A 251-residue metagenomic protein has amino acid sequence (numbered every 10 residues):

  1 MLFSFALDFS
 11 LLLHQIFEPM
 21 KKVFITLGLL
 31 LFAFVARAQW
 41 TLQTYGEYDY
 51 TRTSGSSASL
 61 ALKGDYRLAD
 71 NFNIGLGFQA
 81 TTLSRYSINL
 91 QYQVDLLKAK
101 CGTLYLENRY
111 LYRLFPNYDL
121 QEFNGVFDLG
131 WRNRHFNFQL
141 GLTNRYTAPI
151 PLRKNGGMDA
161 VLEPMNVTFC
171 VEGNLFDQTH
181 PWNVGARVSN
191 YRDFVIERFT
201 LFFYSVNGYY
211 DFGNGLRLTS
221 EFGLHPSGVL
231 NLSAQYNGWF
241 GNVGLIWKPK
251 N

Functional and structural regions predicted by a protein language model:
M1-W40: Bacterial Sec-dependent N-terminal signal peptides
A38-L83, K248-N251: Short glycine/proline- and aromatic-enriched beta-strand/turn motifs that initiate or cap beta-hairpins
W40-L42, L68-L76, L97-L106, R134-L140 (+3 more regions): Repeated loop/turn-to-beta-strand initiation elements of outer-membrane beta-barrel proteins
G46, L62-Y66, L90-V94, G125-N133 (+5 more regions): Residues on the lipid-exposed face of transmembrane beta-strands in outer-membrane beta-barrel proteins
G46-R52, F78-T82, V94, Y110-P116 (+6 more regions): Transmembrane beta-strands of outer-membrane beta-barrel pores
S54-L60, T82-I88, D119-G125, D159-F169 (+3 more regions): Residues that define the transmembrane beta-barrel architecture of outer-membrane proteins
N108-L120, A148-L162, F194-E197, L230-A234: Flexible, solvent-exposed loop segments that connect beta-strands
N190, E197-N251: Predominantly the C-terminal beta-signal and adjacent terminal strand-loop region of outer-membrane beta-barrel
